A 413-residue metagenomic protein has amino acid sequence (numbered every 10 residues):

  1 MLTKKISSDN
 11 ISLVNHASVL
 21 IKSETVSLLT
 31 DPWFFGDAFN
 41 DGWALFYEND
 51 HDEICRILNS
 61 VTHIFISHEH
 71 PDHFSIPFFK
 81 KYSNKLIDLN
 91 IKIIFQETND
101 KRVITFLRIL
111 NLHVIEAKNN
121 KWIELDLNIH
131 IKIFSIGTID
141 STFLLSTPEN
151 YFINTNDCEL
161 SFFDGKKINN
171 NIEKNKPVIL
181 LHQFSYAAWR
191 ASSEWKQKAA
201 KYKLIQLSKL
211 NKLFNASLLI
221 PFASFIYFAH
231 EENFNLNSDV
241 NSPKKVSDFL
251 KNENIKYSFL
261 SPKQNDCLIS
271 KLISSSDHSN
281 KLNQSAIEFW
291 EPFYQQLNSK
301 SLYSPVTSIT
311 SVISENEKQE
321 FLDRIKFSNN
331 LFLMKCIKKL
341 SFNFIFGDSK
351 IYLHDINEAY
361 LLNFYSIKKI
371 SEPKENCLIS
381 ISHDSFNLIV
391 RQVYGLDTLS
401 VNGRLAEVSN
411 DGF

Functional and structural regions predicted by a protein language model:
L2-I57, I139-D157: Conserved beta-strand hairpin/beta-sheet module of binuclear metal-dependent hydrolase folds, prominently
L2-I6, I87-N150, D248, N252: Metallo-beta-lactamase
V14-A17, G36-D37, E69-F74, D100-V103 (+6 more regions): Active-site environment of divalent metal-dependent phosphoester hydrolases
T25-E69, I76-K81, L160-N175: Pre-active-site segment of Zn-dependent metallo-hydrolases
L29-D31, S60-F74, I93-E97, I153-E159 (+4 more regions): Active-site neighborhood of phospho(di)ester-bond hydrolases with catalytic His/Asp-centered motifs
I94-F95, F163-E253: Cap/insert and terminal regions of metallo-dependent hydrolase folds
I139-S141, S146-K201, S285-E317: Mobile, glycine- and charge-enriched loop segments and immediately flanking short secondary-structure elements within
L268-F413: Feature captures hydrophobic
